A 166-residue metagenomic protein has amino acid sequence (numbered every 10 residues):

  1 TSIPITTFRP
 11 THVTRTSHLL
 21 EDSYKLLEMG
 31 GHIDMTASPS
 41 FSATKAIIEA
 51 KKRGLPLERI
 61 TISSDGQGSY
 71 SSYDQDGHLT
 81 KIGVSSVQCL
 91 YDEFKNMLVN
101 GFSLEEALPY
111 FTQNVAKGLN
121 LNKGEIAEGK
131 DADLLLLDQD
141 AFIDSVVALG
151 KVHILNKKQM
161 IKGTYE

Functional and structural regions predicted by a protein language model:
T1-Y73, H78-K81: Active-site core of metal-dependent hydrolases
P4, S17, S86-C89, Q139: General structural signal for secondary-structure boundaries
T7, L104-E105, I143: Internal amphipathic alpha-helical segments of the cytochrome P450 catalytic fold
H12, S38, P109-Y110, E128 (+1 more regions): Proline- and acidic/polar-enriched loop/turn elements at helix boundaries
A43-T44, V115-A116, V147, T164: Short secondary-structure boundary/hinge segments and terminal tails
K52-K130, L134-L135: His/Asp/Glu-enriched, well-ordered alpha-helical/loop segment that forms or immediately abuts the divalent-metal
N122-E166: C-terminal cap of metal-dependent C-N hydrolases
